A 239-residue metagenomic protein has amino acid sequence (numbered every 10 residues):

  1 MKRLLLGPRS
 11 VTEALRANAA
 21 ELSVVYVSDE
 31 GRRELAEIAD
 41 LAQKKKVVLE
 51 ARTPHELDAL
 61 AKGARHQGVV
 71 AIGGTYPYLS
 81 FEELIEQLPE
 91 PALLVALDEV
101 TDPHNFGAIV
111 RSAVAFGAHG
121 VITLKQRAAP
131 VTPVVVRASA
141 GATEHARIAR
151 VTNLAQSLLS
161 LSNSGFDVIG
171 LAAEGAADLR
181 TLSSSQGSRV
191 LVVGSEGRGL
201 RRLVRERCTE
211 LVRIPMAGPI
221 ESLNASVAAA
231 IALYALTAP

Functional and structural regions predicted by a protein language model:
M1-E86: N-terminal positively charged helical leader segments and presequences
T12, R16, V27, Q87-A176: RNA substrate-binding interface of SAM-dependent RNA methyltransferases
E30, P54-H55, Q126-A128, E196-R198 (+1 more regions): Short, acidic/turn-prone active-site loops that include or flank metal/cofactor- and phosphate-binding residues
G31, T75-P77, V100-D102, A173-A176 (+2 more regions): Short glycine-rich anion-binding loops that position phosphate/pyrophosphate groups of nucleotides and phosphorylated
E34, A128-V134, R198-V204: Short, glycine/polar-rich helix-capping loops at beta-to-alpha or helix-loop-helix junctions that flank or form
A115, R137-A142, R202-P239: Structured adenosyl-cofactor binding patch, chiefly the S-adenosyl-L-methionine
